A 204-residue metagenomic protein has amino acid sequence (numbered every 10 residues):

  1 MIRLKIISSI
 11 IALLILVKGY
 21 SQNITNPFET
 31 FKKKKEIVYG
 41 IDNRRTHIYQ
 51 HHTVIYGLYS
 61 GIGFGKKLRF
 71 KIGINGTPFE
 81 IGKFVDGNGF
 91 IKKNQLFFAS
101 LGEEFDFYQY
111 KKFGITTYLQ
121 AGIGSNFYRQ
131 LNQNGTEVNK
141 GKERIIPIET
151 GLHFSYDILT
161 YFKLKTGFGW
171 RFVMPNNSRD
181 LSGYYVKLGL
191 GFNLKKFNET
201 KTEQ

Functional and structural regions predicted by a protein language model:
Y20-K66, F70, K195: Short glycine/proline- and aromatic-enriched beta-strand/turn motifs that initiate or cap beta-hairpins
N23-P27, H47, F64-K66, E103-Q109 (+2 more regions): Outer-membrane beta-barrel proteins
F31-I37, K66-F70, K111-T117, T160-L164 (+1 more regions): Outer-envelope beta-barrel architecture signal
K35-I37, H52-Y56, K93-A99, F113 (+2 more regions): Residues that define the transmembrane beta-barrel architecture of outer-membrane proteins
I41-N43, L58-F64, L101-F105, L119-I123 (+3 more regions): Residues on the lipid-exposed face of transmembrane beta-strands in outer-membrane beta-barrel proteins
R44-T46, K83-I91, N134-K140, V173-S178: Extracellular loop and loop/strand-boundary signature of outer-membrane beta-barrel proteins
K66-G135, I146, Y156-I158: Gram-negative (and chloroplast) outer-membrane scaffold detector with strong preference for beta-barrel transmembrane
H153-Q204: Predominantly the C-terminal beta-signal and adjacent terminal strand-loop region of outer-membrane beta-barrel
